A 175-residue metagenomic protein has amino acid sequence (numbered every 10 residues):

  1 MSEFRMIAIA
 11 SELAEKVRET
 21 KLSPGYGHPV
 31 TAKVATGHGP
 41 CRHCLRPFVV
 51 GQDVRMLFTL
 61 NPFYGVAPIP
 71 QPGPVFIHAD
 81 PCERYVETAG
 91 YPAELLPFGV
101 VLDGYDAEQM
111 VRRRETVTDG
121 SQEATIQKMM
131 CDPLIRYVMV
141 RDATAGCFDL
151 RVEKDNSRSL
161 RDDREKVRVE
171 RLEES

Functional and structural regions predicted by a protein language model:
M1-G27, L160-S175: Intrinsically disordered, low-complexity terminal/linker regions enriched in Pro/Ser/Gly and acidic residues
I9-Y91, V100-V101: N-terminal, charged amphipathic alpha-helical interaction modules
P47-F48, E94, M130-D132, D142: Solvent-exposed alpha-helices and their adjacent loops that cap or buttress functional pockets in soluble metabolic
P72, A93-E94, D155-S157: Short, solvent-exposed amphipathic alpha-helical segments in soluble enzyme and RNA/protein-processing domains
V101-Y137, R141, K154-N156: Short, hydrophobic/π-rich interface segment
A143-C147: Short Gly/Ser/Thr- and Asp/Glu-enriched loop/turn motifs at secondary-structure junctions
F148-N156, D162-K166: C-terminal edge-of-domain segments
